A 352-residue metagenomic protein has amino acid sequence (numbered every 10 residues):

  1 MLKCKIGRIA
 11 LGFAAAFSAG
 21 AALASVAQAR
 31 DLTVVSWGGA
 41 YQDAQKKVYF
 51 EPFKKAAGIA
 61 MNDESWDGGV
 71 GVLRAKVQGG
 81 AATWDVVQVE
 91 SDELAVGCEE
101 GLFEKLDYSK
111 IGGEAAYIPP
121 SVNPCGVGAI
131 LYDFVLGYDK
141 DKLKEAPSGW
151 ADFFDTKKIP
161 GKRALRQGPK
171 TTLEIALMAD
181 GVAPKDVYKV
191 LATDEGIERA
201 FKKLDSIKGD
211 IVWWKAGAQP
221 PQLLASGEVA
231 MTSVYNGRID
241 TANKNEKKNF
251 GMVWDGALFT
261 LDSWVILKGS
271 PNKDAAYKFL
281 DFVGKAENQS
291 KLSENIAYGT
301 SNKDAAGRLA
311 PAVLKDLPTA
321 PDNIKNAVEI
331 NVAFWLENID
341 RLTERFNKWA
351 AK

Functional and structural regions predicted by a protein language model:
M1-F13: Bacterial N-terminal signal peptides that target proteins for export
A29-V96: Early extracytoplasmic/lumenal segment of secretory-pathway proteins
G39-A44, A82-W84, Q88-P221, A225: Extracytoplasmic ligand-binding site segments that recognize negatively charged/polar headgroups
L94-V96, M231-N249: A ligand-binding cleft/hinge motif common to bilobed small-molecule-binding domains
A116, Y132-F134, I197-S206, K244-S270: Periplasmic-binding protein-like
V135-K142, L177-A179, L261-A275, K291: A bilobed periplasmic-binding-protein/Venus flytrap-type ligand-binding module shared by bacterial periplasmic
Q222, N323-K352: Conserved C-terminal helix/tail region of periplasmic/extracytoplasmic solute-binding proteins
L267-A327: Mature extracytoplasmic/periplasmic domains
